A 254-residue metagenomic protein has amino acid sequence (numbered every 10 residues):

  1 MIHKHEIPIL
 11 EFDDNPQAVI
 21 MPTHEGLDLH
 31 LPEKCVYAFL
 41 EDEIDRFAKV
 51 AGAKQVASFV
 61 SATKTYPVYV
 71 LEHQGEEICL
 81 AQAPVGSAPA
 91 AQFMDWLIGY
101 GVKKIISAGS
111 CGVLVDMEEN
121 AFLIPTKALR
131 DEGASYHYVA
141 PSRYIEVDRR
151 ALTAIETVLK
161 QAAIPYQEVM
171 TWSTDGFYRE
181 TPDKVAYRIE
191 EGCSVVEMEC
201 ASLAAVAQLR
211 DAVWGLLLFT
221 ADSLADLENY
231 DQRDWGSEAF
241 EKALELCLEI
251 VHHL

Functional and structural regions predicted by a protein language model:
M1-I106, G112-L254: Accessory terminal and edge-of-domain segments that mediate assembly/interaction and cofactor placement around
